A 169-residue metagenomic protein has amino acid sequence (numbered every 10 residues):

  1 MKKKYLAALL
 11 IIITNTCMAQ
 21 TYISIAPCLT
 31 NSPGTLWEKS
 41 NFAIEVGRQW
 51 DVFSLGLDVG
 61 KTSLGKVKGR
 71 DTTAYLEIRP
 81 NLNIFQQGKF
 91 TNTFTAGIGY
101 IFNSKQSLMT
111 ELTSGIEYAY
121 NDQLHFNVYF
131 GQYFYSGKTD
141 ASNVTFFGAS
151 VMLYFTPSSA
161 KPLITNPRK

Functional and structural regions predicted by a protein language model:
M1-K4, Q20: Positively charged n-region of N-terminal signal peptides that target proteins for export
K4-T14: Sec-dependent N-terminal signal peptides
N15-C17, A96: N-terminal compositionally biased, intrinsically disordered segments and leader/signal-like regions
M18-S63, G148-S159, K169: Short glycine/proline- and aromatic-enriched beta-strand/turn motifs that initiate or cap beta-hairpins
Y22-I25, T91-T95, H125-F130: Flexible, solvent-exposed coil segments and beta strand-coil junctions, predominantly the extracellular/periplasmic
C28-S40, L64-T72, Y100-M109, S136-V144: Solvent-exposed loop/turn segments connecting transmembrane beta-strands in outer-membrane beta-barrel proteins
G47-E111, G115-L124, L153: Gram-negative (and chloroplast) outer-membrane scaffold detector with strong preference for beta-barrel transmembrane
K61, L112-K169: Predominantly the C-terminal beta-signal and adjacent terminal strand-loop region of outer-membrane beta-barrel
